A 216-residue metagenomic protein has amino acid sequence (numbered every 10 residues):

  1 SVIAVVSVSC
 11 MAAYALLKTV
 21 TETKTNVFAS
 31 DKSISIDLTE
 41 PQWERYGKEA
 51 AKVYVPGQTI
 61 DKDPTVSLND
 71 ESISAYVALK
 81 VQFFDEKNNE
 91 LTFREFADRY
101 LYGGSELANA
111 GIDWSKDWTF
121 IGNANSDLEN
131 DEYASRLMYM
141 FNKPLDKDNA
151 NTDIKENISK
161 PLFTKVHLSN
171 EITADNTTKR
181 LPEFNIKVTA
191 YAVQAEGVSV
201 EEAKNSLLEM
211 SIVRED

Functional and structural regions predicted by a protein language model:
S1-P56, T178-F184, T189-D216: Short, polar/proline-rich extracytoplasmic segments that appear immediately after membrane translocation
A12, E44, K52, S74 (+5 more regions): Intrinsically disordered, low-complexity segments enriched in small/polar residues
Y14, T21-N26, V66, I121-D127: Intrinsically disordered, low-complexity boundary segments flanking structured domains
K18-V20, L79-F84: Acidic/polar N-terminal loop/beta-strand segments that form early-domain functional surfaces
A29-D31, D37-T39, N69, Q82 (+3 more regions): A structural detector for beta-sheet-dominated domains
T39, E86-L137: A surface/secretory-pathway sequence property marking extracellular, secreted, or lumenal proteins enriched
R45-A50, K62-D63, A134-F141, D146: Short structured motifs
P56-V77, Q82, N142-D216: C-terminal, structured domain-capping segment
